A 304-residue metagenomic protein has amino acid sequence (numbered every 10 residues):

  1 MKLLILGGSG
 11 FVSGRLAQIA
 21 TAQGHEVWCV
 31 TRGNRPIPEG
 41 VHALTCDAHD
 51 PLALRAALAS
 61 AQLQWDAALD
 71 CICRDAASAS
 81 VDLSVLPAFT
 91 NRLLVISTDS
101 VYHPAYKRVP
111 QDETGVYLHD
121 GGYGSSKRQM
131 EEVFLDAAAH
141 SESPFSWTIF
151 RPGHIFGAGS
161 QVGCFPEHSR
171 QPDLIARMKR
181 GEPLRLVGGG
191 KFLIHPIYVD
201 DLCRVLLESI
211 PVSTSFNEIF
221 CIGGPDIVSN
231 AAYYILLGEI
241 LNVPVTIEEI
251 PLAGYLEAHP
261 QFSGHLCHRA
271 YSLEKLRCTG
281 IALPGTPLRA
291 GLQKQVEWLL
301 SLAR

Functional and structural regions predicted by a protein language model:
L3-Q23: N-terminal Rossmann NAD(P)H-binding glycine-rich loop of SDR-like oxidoreductase domains
L6, L186-F192, F220-V228, L236 (+1 more regions): Glycine-rich Rossmann NAD(P)(H)-binding loop
F134-C164: Conserved beta-loop-beta element that borders a ligand/cofactor-binding pocket
S143, G157-D173, E208-F220, D226: Glycine/proline-rich active-site loop of Rossmann-fold NAD(P)-dependent oxidoreductases
D173-I197: A conserved pocket-lining segment of Rossmann-fold NAD(P)-dependent short-chain dehydrogenase/reductase
V199, Y255-A282: Conserved C-terminal active-site "lid" loop/helix of NAD(P)H-dependent oxidoreductases that clamps the redox cofactor
E208-C267: Mid/C-terminal beta-alpha module of Rossmann-like enzyme folds, strongest in SDR-family dehydrogenases/epimerases
T286-R304: Amphipathic terminal alpha-helices
